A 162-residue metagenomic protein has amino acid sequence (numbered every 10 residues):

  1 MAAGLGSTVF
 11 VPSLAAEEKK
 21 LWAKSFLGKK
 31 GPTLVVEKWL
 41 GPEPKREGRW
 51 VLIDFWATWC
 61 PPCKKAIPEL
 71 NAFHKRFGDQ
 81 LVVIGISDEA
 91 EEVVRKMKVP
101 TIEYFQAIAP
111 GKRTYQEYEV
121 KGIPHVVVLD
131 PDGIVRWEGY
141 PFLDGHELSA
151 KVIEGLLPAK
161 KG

Functional and structural regions predicted by a protein language model:
M1-T33, L148, G162: N-terminal targeting signals for export/organelle localization
F26-V51: A short beta-strand-turn-helix
R49-V51, F55-W59, A90, G122: Short pre-active-site segment immediately N-terminal to redox-active cysteine/selenocysteine motifs in thiol-based
D54, V83-I86: Short beta-strand segments
F55-K75: Conserved redox-active cysteine motifs that mediate thiol-disulfide chemistry, especially di-cysteine Cys-X(1-2)-Cys
I84, M97-D132: Short, internal strand/loop/helix patches that form the active-site neighborhood or redox-interaction surface
E92-K96: Acidic helix N-cap motif at the loop->helix transition within catalytic regions of sugar-transfer enzymes
V128-G162: Thiol-/selenol-based redox modules, centered on thioredoxin-like and closely related oxidoreductase domains
